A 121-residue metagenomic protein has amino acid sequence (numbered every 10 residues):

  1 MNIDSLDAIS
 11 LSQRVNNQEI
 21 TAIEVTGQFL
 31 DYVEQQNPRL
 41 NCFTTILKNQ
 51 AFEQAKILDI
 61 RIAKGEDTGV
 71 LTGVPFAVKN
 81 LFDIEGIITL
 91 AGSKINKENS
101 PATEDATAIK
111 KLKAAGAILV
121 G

Functional and structural regions predicted by a protein language model:
M1-E53: An N-terminal boundary/leader segment
I3, L40-F43, L58, T89 (+1 more regions): Short clusters of hydrophobic/aromatic residues that line enzyme substrate/ligand-binding pockets
A8, Q36-P38, V70-K111: Enzymes and membrane/adaptor proteins characterized by extended Gly/Ser/Thr/Asp/Glu-rich, aromatic-dotted
I23-T26, A55, P75, I109: Hydrophobic face of alpha-helices
A51-K56, K113-A117: Long amphipathic alpha-helix in the N-terminal Rossmann-like dinucleotide-binding domain of NAD(P)-dependent
L58-P75: Immediate post-signal peptide segment of exported/extracytoplasmic ligand-binding proteins
V78, L119-G121: General beta-strand structural signal in soluble alpha/beta enzymes
